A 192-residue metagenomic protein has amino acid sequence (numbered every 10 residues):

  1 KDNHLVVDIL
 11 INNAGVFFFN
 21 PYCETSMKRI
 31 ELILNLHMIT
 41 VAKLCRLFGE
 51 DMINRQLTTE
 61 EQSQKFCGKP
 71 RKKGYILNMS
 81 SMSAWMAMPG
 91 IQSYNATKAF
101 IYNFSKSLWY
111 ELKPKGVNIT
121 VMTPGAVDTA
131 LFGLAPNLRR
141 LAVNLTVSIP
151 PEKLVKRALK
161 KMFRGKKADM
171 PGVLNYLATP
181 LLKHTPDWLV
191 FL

Functional and structural regions predicted by a protein language model:
N13-F18: Conserved NAD(P)H cofactor-binding loop of Rossmann-fold oxidoreductase domains
P21-L34: Substrate-binding pocket helix/loop in short-chain dehydrogenase/reductase
C45, T97: Active-site helix of classical SDR
D51, C67-P70, M86, S107-N118: Active-site-adjacent segment of SDR/Rossmann-fold oxidoreductases
S81: Residue(s) in the substrate-gating loop at a strand-loop-helix junction that position the organic substrate next
M88-Q92: Active-site loop immediately N-terminal to the catalytic Tyr-X3-Lys motif of short-chain dehydrogenase/reductase
Y110-Y176: SDR active-site lid
